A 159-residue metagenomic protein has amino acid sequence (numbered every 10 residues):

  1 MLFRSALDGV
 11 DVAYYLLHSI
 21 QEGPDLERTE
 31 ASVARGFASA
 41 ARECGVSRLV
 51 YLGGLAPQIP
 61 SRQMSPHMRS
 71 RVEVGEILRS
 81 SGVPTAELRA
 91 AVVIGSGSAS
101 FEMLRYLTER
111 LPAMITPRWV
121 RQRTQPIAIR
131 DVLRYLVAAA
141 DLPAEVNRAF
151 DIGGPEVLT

Functional and structural regions predicted by a protein language model:
M1-C44, G54-Q63: NAD(P)H-binding glycine-rich loop region in Rossmannoid oxidoreductase-like domains and their noncatalytic homologs
V10, V46-S47, L111, N147: A general structural motif
L17, V50-G54, R89-A91, G153: Active-site beta-alpha turn of Rossmann-fold NAD(P)-dependent dehydrogenases/reductases
A31-R35, S47, R69, E73: Conserved internal alpha-helix in NAD(P)-dependent oxidoreductase domains
F37, V50, V74, L78: Active-site-proximal cofactor/substrate-binding loop regions of enzyme domains
E43-R48, S81-V83: A short helix->loop->beta-strand "cap" motif at the edges of active sites that frequently abuts
P60-T159: Oxidoreductase cofactor-interface core, primarily capturing Rossmann-like NAD(P)-dependent enzymes
